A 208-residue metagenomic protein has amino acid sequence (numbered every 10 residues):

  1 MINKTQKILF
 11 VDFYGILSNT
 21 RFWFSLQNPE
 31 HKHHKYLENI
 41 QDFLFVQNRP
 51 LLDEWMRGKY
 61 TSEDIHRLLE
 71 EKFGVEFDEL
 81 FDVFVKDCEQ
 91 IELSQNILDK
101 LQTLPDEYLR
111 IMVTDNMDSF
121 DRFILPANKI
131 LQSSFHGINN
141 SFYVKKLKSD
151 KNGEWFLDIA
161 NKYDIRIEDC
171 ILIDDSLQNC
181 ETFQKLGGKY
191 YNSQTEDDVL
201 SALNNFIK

Functional and structural regions predicted by a protein language model:
I2-Q47, K72, K185: Active-site neighborhood of HAD-like aspartate-dependent phosphohydrolases
F10-D12, I111-D115, D174: Short beta-strand segments
I16-S18, F22-F24, N116-S119, Y143-K146 (+2 more regions): Short, solvent-exposed loop/turn segments at secondary-structure junctions
L52-D82: A metal-dependent, Asp-based hydrolase signature
E79-A127: Substrate-recognition element of Asp-dependent hydrolases with the DxDx(T/V) motif
S119-D169: Substrate-recognition "cap/lid" segment bordering the active-site pocket of phosphatases
I167-N204: Acidic, Mg2+-coordinating phosphoryl-transfer loop and its flanking beta/alpha structural elements, shared across
